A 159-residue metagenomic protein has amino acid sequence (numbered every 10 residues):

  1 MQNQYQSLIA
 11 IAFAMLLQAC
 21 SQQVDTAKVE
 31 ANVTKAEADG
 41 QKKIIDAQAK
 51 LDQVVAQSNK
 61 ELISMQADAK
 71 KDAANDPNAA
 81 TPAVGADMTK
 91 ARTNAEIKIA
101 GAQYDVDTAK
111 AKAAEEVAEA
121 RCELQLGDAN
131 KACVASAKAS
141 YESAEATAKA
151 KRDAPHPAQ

Functional and structural regions predicted by a protein language model:
M1-I9: Bacterial N-terminal signal peptides that target proteins for export
Q4, T26, V106-T108: Short linear motifs in intrinsically disordered/low-complexity regions
C20-V24: Bacterial signal peptide processing site
A27-Q41, I45: Leu/Val/Ala/Ile-rich N-terminal alpha-helices, chiefly Sec-type signal peptides and the beginnings
K50-Q57, E61-Q159: Surface-exposed, polar/charged faces of alpha-helical domains in mature secreted/periplasmic/lumenal proteins
